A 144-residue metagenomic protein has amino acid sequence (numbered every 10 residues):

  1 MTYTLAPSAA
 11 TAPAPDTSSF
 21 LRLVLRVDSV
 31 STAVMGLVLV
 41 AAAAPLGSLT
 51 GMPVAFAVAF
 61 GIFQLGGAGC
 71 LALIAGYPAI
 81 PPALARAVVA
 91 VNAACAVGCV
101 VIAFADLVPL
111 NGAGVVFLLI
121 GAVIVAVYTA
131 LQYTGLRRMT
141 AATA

Functional and structural regions predicted by a protein language model:
M1-F20: Short, Lys/Arg-rich, polar N-terminal cytosolic tail immediately upstream of the first transmembrane signal-anchor
T17-R22, L71-I80, Q132-Y133: C-terminal ends of transmembrane helices
F20-T32: Membrane-water interface segments that mark the loop-to-transmembrane alpha-helix transition
V30-A42, A55-G76, A87-V100, V123-V127: Core segments of alpha-helical transmembrane spans in multipass integral membrane proteins
A43-G51, L71-A83, A103-L107: Juxtamembrane helix-break-helix junctions at the cytosolic face of small multi-pass alpha-helical membrane proteins
T50-V58, A83-V88, L110-G121: Non-cytosolic membrane-interface motifs at loop->transmembrane helix junctions
A79, V97-F117: Membrane-helix boundary connector in multi-pass membrane proteins
V123-A144: Membrane-water interface at the C-terminal end of transmembrane alpha helices
